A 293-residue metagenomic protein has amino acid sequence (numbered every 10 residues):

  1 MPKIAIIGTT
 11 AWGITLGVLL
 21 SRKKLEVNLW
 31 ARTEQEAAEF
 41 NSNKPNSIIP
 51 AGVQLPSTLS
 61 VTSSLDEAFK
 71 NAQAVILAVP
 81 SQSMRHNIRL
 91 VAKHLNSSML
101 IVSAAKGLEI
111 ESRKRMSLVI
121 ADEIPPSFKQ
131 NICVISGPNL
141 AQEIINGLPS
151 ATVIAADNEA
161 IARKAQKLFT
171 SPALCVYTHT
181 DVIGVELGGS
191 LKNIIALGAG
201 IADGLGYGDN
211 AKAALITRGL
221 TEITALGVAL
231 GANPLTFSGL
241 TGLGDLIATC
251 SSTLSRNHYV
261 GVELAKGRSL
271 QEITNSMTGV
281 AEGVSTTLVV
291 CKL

Functional and structural regions predicted by a protein language model:
M1-V53, S60-S63: NAD(P)+-binding Rossmann beta1-loop-alpha1 motif at the extreme N-terminus of oxidoreductases
I4, E26-V27, Q130-I132, V176: Hydrophobic anchor at the start of a short beta-strand that flanks the dinucleotide cofactor-binding loop
T10, I14, E34, T62 (+14 more regions): Electropositive phosphate-/nucleotide-binding environments in soluble metabolic enzymes
L55, T62-K70, A74-P149, A165: Rossmann-like NAD(P)(H) cofactor-binding subdomain of soluble oxidoreductases
K70-N71, L191, L243: Alpha-helix C-terminal capping/helix-to-coil transition sites in glycosyltransferase folds
S83, H94, V119, E123-N131 (+2 more regions): Internal alpha-helical scaffold of NAD(P)-dependent oxidoreductase catalytic cores
A199-D203, V228-S238, G242, L246-L293: NAD(P)-dependent Rossmann-like dehydrogenase/reductase catalytic/cofactor-binding core
